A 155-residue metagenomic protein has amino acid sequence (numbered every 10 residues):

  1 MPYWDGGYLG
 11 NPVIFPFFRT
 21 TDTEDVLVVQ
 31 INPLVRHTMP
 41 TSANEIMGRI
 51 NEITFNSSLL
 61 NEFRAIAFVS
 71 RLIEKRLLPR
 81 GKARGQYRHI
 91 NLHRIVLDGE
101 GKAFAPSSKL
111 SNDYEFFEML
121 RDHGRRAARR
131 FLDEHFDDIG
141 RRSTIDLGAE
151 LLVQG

Functional and structural regions predicted by a protein language model:
M1-Y3, G7-G155: Non-catalytic peripheral regions of patatin-like phospholipases
